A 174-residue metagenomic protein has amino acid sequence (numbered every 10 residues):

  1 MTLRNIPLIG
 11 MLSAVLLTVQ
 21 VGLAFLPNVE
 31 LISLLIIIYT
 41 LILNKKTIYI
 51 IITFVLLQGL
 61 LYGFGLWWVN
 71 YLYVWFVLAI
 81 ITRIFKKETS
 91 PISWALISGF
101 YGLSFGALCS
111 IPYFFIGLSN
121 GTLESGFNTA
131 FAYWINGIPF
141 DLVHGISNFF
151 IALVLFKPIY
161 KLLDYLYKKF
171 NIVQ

Functional and structural regions predicted by a protein language model:
M1-I42, K46-T53: Hydrophobic transmembrane alpha-helices
M1-L3, I84-A95: Membrane-interface helix-boundary motifs at transmembrane edges
L17-E30, T53-E88: Interfacial aromatic-anchored transmembrane helix boundaries in multi-pass membrane proteins
S33, T47-I51, V55, F140 (+2 more regions): Pore-lining transmembrane helices
I36-L43, F76-I84, G102-L103: Alpha-helical transmembrane segments and their membrane-interface exit regions
L41-N44, I81-T89, K157-D164: Structural signal for the C-terminal ends of transmembrane alpha-helices and the immediately following loop
I48-G59, S93-L103: Central hydrophobic cores of alpha-helical transmembrane segments in multi-pass integral membrane proteins
W68-V69, S90-Q174: Membrane-embedded alpha-helical hairpins and interfacial helices in multi-pass inner-membrane proteins
